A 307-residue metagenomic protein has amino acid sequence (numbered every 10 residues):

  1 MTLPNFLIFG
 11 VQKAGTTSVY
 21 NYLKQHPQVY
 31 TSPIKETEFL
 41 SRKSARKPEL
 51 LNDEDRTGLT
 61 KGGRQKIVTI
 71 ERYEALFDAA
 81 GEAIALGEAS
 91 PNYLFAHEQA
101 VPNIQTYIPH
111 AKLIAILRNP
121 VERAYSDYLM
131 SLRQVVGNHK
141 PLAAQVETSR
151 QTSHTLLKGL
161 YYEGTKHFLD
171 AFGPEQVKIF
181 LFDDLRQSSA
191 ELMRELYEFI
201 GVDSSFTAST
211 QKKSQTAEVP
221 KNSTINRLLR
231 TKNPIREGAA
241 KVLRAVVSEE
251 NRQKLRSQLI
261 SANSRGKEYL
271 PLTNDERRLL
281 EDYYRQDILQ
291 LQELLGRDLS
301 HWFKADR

Functional and structural regions predicted by a protein language model:
M1-S90, Y107, A111-L113, P120-S126 (+3 more regions): PAPS-dependent sulfotransferase catalytic core
T17-Y20, F39-S41, L94-H97, V121-S126 (+3 more regions): Short catalytic/ligand-binding loop motif for oxyanion handling, primarily in non-cytosolic enzymes, centered on
I34-K35, H167-R278, R297-R307: The conserved 3'-phosphoadenosine-5'-phosphosulfate
T60, E88-Y93, Q145-L156, E268-E276: Surface-exposed cleft-lining segments at the edges of enzyme active sites
G63-I67, Y93-E98, L156, D184-S188: Acidic-and-aromatic substrate-binding clefts and catalytic sites of carbohydrate-active enzymes
I70-E74, V101, T165-K166, I288: Generic structural signal for well-ordered alpha-helices, preferentially at hydrophobic/aromatic core positions
P102-T106, H110-A115, E122-D184, E191 (+1 more regions): PAPS-dependent sulfotransferase catalytic domain
